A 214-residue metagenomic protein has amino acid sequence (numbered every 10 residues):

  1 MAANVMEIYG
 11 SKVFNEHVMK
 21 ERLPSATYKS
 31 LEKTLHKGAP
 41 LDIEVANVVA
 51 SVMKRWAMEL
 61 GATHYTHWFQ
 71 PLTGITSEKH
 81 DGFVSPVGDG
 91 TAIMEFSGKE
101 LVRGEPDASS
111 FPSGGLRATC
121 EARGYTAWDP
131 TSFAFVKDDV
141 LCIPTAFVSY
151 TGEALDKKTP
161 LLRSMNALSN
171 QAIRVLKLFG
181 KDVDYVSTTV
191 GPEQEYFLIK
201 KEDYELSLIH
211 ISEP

Functional and structural regions predicted by a protein language model:
M1-V13, H17, E21-Y28, R123-P144 (+1 more regions): Catalytic pocket of metal/acid-base enzymes, prominently hydrolases
N4-K12, H17-G98, V102-A118: Histidine/acidic residue-rich metal-binding segments in metalloenzymes
A26-K29, L60, R163, A167 (+1 more regions): Residues forming well-ordered secondary-structure scaffolds
A50-S51, T73-I75, L101-G104, A134 (+3 more regions): Flexible loop/turn segments at secondary-structure boundaries
T119-V186, P192, F197-K200: Charge-rich interaction surfaces and accessory domains that mediate macromolecular binding and assembly
S207-P214: Residue-level detector of conserved catalytic or cofactor/ligand-binding positions in enzyme active sites
